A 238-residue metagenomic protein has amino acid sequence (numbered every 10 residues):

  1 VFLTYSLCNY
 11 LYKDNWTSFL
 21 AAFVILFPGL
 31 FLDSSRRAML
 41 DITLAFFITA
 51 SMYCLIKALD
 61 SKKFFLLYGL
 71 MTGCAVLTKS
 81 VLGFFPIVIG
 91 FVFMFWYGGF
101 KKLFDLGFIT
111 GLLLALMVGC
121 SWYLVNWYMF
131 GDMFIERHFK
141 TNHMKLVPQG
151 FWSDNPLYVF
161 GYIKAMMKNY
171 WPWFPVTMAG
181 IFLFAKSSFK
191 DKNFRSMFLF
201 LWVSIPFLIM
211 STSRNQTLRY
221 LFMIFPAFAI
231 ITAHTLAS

Functional and structural regions predicted by a protein language model:
V1-T4, I25, I48, Y170: Transmembrane alpha-helical segments of multi-pass membrane glycosylation machinery that act on lipid-linked glycans
L3-T4, L20, S51, V88 (+3 more regions): Hydrophobic/aromatic residues in alpha-helical transmembrane segments
T4-F27: Transmembrane-helix signature of polytopic, membrane-embedded enzymes that assemble or transfer cell-envelope glycans
Y10-N15, S51-F65, A75, S187 (+1 more regions): Membrane-interface transmembrane helices that cradle and orient dolichyl/undecaprenyl
I25, L40-M52, L67, F85-I89 (+3 more regions): Hydrophobic core segments of transmembrane alpha-helices in multi-pass, intramembrane catalytic enzymes
D33-T43, T217: Short acidic/glycine- and proline-prone juxtamembrane loop motifs at membrane-interface regions of multi-pass membrane
A58, C74, G83-R195, L199-T217: Transmembrane-lumen/periplasm boundary regions of multi-pass, lipid-linked membrane glycan transferases
Q216-S238: Hydrophobic/aromatic-rich transmembrane helices and adjacent perimembrane loops
